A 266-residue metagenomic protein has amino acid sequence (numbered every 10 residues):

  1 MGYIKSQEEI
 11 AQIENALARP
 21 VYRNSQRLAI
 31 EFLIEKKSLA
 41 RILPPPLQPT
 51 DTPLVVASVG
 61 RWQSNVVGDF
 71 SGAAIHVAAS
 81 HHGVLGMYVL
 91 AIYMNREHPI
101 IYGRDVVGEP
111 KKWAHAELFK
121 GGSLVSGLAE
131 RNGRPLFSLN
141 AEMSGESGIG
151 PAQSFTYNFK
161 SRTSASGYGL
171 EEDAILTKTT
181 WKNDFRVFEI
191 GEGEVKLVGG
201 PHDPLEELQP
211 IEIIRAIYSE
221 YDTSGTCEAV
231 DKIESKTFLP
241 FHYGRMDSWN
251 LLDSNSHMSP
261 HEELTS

Functional and structural regions predicted by a protein language model:
Y3-K5, E9-A11, V107-S266: Interaction-surface and assembly-scaffold signal
I10-I13, S25-A29, I34, I42 (+1 more regions): Structured soluble/peripheral alpha/beta segments that form catalytic or ligand/cofactor-binding pockets
P20-R23: Intrinsic-disorder/low-complexity recognition with aromatic hotspots
L47: Acidic/histidine-enriched active-site and ligand-binding environments that engage anionic O-linkages
